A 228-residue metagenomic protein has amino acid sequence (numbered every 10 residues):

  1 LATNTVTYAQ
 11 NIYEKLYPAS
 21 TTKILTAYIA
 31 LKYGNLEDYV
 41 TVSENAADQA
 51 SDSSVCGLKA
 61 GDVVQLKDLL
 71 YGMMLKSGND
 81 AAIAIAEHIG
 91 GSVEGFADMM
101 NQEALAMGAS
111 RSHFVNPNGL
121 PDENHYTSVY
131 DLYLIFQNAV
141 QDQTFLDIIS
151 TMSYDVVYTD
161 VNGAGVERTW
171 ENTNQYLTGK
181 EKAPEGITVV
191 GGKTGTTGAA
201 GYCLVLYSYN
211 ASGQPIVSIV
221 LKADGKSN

Functional and structural regions predicted by a protein language model:
L1-Y130, L134-Q143: Active-site-adjacent loops and short helices of periplasmic peptidoglycan-processing enzymes
A109-S110, P121-N228: Domain-terminus/edge residues, biased toward the C-terminal soluble/receptor-binding domains of extracytoplasmic
